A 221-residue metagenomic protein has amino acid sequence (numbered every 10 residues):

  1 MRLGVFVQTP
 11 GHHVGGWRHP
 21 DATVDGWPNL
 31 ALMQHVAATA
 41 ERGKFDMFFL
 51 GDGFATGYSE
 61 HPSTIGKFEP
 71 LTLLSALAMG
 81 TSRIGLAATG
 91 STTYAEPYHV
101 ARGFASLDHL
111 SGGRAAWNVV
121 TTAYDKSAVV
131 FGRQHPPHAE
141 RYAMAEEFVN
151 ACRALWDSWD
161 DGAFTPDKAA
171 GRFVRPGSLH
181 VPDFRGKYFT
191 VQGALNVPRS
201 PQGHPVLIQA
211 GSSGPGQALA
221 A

Functional and structural regions predicted by a protein language model:
M1-T81, Q202-P205: N-terminal beta1-alpha1-beta2 module of alpha/beta enzyme domains
L3-V5, F48-L50, I84-G90, G113-V119 (+1 more regions): Hydrophobic faces of well-ordered beta-strands that scaffold small-molecule active sites in alpha/beta enzyme cores
Q8-P10, G53, S91-T93, V120-T122 (+1 more regions): Active-site beta-loop-alpha junctions enriched in small/polar residues
H13, G57, Y94-E96, D125: Generic structural signal for helix capping and beta-alpha/helix-loop junctions
P20-P28, H61-T64, G85-A95, Q134-A139: The substrate-binding groove and active-site-proximal loops of carbohydrate-active enzymes, especially glycoside
P28-L32, E69, T92-R102, S212: Short, glycine/acidic-rich beta->alpha junctions
A38, S75, A105, A218-A221: Alpha-helical segments flanking ligand/cofactor-binding loops in enzyme cores
E96-L219: Internal, glycine-rich beta/alpha segment that forms the wall or movable "lid" of small-molecule/cofactor binding
